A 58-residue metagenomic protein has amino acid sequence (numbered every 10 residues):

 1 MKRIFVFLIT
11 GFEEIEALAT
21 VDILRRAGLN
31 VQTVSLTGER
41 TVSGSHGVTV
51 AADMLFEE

Functional and structural regions predicted by a protein language model:
M1-E58: Extended, subdomain-level signal for the structured scaffold at the beginning of enzyme domains
